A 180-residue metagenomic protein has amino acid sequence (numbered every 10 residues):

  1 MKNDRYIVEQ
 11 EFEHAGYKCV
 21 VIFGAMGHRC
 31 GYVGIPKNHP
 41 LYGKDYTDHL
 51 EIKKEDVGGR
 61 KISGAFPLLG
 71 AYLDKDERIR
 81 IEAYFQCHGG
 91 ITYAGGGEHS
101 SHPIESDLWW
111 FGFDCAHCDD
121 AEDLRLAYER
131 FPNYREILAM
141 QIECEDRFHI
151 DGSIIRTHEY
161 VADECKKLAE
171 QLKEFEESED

Functional and structural regions predicted by a protein language model:
M1-D180: Catalytic phosphate/metal-binding cores of nucleic-acid and nucleotide-processing enzymes, i.e., regions that mediate
